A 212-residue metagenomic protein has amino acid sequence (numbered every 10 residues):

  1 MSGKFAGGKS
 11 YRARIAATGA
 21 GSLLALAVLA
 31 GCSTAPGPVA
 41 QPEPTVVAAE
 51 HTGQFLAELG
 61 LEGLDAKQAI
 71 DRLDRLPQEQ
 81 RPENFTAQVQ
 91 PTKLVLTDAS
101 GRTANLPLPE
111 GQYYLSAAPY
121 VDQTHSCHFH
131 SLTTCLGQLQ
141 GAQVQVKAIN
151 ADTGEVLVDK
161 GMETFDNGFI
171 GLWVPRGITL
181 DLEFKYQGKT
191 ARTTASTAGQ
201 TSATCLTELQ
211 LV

Functional and structural regions predicted by a protein language model:
G3-A20: Bacterial N-terminal signal peptides that target proteins for export
A27-G31: C-terminal motif of bacterial Sec signal peptides marking the signal peptidase cleavage site
S33-P36: Bacterial signal peptide processing site
A104-L108, Y113-Y120, A198-V212: Extracellular beta-sheet/turn segments enriched in Thr/Pro/Gly and aliphatic residues
P107-L157: Mid-length scaffold segments of soluble, non-membrane domains
T153-N167: Short, acidic Ser/Thr/Gly-rich low-complexity loop/linker segments typical of extracellular and cell-surface proteins
E163-L172, L182: Glycine-centered loop-to-beta-strand initiation motif
I178-Q187: A short, solvent-exposed beta-strand micro-motif common in secreted/extracellular proteins
